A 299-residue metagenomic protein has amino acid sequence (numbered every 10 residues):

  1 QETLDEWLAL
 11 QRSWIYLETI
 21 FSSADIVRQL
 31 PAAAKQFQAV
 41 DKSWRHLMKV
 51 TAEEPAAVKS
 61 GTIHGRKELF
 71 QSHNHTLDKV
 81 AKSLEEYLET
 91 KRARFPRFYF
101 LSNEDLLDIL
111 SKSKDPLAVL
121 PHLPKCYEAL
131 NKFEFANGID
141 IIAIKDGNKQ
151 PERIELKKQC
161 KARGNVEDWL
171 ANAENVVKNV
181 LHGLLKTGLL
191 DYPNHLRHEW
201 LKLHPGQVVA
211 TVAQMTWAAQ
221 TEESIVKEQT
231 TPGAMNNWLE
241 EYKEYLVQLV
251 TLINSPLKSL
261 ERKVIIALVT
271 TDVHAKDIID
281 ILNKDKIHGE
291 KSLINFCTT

Functional and structural regions predicted by a protein language model:
Q1-I26, H75, K79-N131: Extended amphipathic alpha-helical scaffold segments
E6-L77: Extended, well-ordered alpha-helical scaffold/bundle regions in very large, multi-domain proteins
Q11, M48-P55, L88, E134 (+2 more regions): Helix-turn/linker elements and helix-coil junctions of extended alpha-helical scaffolds
Q11-W14, E18-F21, R28, T51 (+6 more regions): Leucine-rich amphipathic alpha-helices with coiled-coil/heptad-repeat character
I26-Q29, K59-T62, R66, L88-R92 (+3 more regions): Generic, low-specificity signal for short hydrophobic/alpha-helical stretches with a mild N-terminal bias, encompassing
G65, K91-R92, E104-L107, M235 (+2 more regions): Short interface patches used for recognition in eukaryotic signaling and trafficking proteins
L120, P124-T299: Extended, charged/polar low-complexity intrinsically disordered regions
